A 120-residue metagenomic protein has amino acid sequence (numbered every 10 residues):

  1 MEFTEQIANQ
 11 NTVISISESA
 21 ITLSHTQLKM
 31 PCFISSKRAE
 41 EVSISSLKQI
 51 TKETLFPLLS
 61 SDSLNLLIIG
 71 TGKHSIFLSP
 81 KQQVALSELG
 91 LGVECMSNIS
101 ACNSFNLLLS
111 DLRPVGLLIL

Functional and structural regions predicted by a protein language model:
M1-E53, S61, S110-I119: Non-catalytic interface/targeting segments
V42, S75-L78, S104: Short active-site-adjacent helix-start/loop capping segments
Q49-I50, K73-S75, I99: Short beta->alpha connector loops
L58-E94: Mid-chain, well-packed structural core segment of small domains
G92-C102: A short glycine-rich beta-strand->turn/loop micro-motif centered on a GG-aromatic cluster
C102-D111: Conserved phosphate-binding catalytic cores of ATP/NTP-utilizing and phosphoryl-transfer enzymes
